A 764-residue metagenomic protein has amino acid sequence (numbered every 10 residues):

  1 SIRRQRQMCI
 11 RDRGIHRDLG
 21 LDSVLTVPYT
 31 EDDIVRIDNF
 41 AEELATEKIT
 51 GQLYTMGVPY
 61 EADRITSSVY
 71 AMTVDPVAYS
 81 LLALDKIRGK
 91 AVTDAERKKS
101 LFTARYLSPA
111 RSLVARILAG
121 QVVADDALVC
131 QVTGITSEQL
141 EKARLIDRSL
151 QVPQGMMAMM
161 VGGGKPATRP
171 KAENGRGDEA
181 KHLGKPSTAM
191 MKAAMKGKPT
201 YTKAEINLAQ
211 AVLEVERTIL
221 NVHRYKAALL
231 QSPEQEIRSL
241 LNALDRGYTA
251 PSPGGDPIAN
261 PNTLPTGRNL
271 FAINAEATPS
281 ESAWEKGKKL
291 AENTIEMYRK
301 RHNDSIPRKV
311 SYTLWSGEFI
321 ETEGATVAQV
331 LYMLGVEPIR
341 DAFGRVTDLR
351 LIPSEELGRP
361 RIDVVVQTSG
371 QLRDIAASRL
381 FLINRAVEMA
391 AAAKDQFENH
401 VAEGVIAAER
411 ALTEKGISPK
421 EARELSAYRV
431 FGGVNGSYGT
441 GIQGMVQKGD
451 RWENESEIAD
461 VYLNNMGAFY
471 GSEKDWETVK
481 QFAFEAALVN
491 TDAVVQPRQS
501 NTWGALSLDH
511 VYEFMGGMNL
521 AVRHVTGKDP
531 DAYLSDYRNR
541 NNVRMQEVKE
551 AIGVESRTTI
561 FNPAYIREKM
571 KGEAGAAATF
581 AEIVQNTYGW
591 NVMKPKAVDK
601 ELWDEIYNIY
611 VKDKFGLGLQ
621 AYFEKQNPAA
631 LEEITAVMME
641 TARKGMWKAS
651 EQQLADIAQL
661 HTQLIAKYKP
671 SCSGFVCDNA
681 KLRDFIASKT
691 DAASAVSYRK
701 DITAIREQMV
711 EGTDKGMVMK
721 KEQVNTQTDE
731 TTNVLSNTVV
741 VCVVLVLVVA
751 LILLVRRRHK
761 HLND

Functional and structural regions predicted by a protein language model:
S1, Q7, R11-D764: Ligand/cofactor-recognition surfaces for anionic moieties
